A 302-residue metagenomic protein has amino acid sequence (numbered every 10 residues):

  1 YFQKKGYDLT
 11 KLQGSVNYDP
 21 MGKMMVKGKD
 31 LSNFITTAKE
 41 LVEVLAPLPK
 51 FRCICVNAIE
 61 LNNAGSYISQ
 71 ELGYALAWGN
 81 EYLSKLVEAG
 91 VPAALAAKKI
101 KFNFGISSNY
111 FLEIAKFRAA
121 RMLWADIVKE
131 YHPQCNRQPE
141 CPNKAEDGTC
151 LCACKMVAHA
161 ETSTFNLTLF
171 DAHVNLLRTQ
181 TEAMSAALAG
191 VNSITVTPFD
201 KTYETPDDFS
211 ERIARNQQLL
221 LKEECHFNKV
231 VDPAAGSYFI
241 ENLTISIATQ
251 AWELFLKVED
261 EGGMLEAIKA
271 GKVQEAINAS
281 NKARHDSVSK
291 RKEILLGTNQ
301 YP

Functional and structural regions predicted by a protein language model:
Y1-N109, E113, Q134, P139-E146 (+3 more regions): Catalytic alpha/beta active-site cores
K27-E43, D171-N175, Q250-K272: Phosphate/diphosphate-binding loops
A38-V42, A46-K85, L177-L254: Mobile "lid/hinge" segments at catalytic clefts and subdomain interfaces of large enzymes
C53-C55, K101-N103, V157-A160, N175-L176 (+6 more regions): Structured core elements
E113-A125, Q217: Extended amphipathic alpha-helical segments enriched in small hydrophobics
S163-A172: Flexible, glycine/threonine-enriched loop-and-boundary segments that flank and lead into catalytic domains of large
R212-P302: Catalytic-core signal marking the mid-to-C-terminal active-site face
